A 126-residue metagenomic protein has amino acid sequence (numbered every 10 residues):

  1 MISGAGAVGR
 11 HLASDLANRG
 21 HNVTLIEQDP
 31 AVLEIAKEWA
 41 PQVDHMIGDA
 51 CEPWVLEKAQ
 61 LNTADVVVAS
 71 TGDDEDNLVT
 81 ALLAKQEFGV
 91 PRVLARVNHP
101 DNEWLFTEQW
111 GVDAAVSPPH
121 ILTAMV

Functional and structural regions predicted by a protein language model:
M1-V126: Cytosolic regulatory regions of ion transport systems
